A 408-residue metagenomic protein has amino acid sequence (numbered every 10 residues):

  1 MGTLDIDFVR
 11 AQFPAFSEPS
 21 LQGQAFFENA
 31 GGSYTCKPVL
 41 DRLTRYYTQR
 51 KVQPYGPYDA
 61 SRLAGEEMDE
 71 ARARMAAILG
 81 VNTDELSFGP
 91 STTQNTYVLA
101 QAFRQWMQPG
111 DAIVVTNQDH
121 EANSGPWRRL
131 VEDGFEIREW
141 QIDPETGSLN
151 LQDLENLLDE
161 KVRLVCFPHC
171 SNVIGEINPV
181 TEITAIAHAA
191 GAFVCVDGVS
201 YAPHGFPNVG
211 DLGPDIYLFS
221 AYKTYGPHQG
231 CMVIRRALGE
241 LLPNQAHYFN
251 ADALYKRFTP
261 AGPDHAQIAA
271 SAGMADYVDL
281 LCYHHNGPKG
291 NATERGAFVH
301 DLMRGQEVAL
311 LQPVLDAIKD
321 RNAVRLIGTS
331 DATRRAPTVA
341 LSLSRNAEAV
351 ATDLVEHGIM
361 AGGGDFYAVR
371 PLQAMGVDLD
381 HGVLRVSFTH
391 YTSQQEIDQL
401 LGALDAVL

Functional and structural regions predicted by a protein language model:
M1-L408: Pyridoxal 5′-phosphate
